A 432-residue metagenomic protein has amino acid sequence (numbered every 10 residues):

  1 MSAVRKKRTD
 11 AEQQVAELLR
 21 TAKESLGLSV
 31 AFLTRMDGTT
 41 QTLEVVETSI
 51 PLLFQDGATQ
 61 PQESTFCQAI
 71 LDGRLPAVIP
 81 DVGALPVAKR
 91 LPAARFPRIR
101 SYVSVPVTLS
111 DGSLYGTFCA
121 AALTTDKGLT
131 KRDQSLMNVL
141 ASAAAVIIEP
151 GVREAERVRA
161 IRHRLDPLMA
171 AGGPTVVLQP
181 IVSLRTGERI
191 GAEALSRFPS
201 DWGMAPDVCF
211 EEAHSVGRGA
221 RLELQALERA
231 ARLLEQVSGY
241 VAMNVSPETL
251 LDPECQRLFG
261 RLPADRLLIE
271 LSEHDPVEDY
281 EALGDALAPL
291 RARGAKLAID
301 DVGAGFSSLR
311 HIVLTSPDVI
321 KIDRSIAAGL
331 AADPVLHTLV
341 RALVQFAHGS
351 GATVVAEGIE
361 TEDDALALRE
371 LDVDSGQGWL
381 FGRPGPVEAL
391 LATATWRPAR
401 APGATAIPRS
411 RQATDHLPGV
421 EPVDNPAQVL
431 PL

Functional and structural regions predicted by a protein language model:
V4-K6, A145-T175, E212-G219, L390-L432: C-di-GMP signaling machinery
M36, Q41, L52-A94, R100: Regulatory sensory and allosteric helical modules in signal-transduction proteins and certain transcription factors
E47, D201-W202, P247, E270-V277 (+1 more regions): EAL-family c-di-GMP phosphodiesterase catalytic domain
R100-D111: A short, aliphatic-rich beta-strand micro-motif
T117-K127, R197-S200, H214: Short beta-strand-to-loop transition segments that serve as allosteric relay/switch motifs in sensory/regulatory domains
L129-V146: Amphipathic alpha-helical "output/dimerization" segments
V158-E212, G382-P386, L430-L432: Active-site core of bacterial EAL-family cyclic-dinucleotide phosphodiesterase domains
R218-D285, A295, G358: Catalytic core of bacterial c-di-GMP phosphodiesterases, primarily the EAL and HD-GYP domains, capturing alpha-helical
